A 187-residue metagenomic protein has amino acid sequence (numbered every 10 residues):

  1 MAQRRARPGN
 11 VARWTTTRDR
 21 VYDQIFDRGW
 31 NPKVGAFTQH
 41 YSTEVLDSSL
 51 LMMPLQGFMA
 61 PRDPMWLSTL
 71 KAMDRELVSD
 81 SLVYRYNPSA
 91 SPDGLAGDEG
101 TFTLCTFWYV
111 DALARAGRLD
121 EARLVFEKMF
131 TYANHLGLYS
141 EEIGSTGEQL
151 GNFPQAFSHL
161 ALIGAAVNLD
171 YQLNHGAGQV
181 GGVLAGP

Functional and structural regions predicted by a protein language model:
M1-R13: Inter-helical turn/loop segments and adjacent helix faces that build the functional surface of alpha-helical bundle
M1-R4, L119, Y132, Q172: Alpha-solenoid helical repeat scaffolds
D19-F102, L124-P154, L160-P187: Extended glycan-interaction surfaces of carbohydrate-active proteins
D98-L119, H159, I163: C-terminal substrate/ligand-recognition segments
